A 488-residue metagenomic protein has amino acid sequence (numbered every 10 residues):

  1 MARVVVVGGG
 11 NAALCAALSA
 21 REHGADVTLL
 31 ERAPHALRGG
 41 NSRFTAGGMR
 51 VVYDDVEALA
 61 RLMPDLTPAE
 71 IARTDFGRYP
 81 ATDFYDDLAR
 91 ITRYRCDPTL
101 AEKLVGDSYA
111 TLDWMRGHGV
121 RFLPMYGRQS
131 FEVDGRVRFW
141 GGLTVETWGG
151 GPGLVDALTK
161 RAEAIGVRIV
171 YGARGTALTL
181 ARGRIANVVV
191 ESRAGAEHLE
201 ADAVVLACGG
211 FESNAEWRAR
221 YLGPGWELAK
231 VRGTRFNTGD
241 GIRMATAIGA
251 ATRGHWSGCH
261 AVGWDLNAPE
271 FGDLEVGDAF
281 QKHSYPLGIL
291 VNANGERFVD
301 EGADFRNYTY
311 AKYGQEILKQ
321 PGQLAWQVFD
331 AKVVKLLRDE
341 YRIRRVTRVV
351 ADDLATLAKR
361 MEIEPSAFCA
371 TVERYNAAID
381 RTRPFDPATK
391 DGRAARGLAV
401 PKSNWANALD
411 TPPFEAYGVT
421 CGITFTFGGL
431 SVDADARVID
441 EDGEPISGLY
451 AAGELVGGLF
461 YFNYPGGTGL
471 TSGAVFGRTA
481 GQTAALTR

Functional and structural regions predicted by a protein language model:
M1-A12, T28: Beta1/beta-strand and adjacent pyrophosphate-binding region of the FAD-binding site in flavoprotein oxidoreductases
E22-T45: Glycine-rich FAD pyrophosphate-binding loop
R38, R93, D97-G195, N214-W217 (+3 more regions): Conserved redox-cofactor binding core of oxidoreductases
R43-Y79: N-terminal glycine-rich dinucleotide-binding loop that anchors FAD/FMN and/or NAD(P) in oxidoreductases
A72-F84, L88-T111, G119, G127 (+2 more regions): N-terminal leader/propeptide and maturation segments of large enzyme subunits in energy/redox metabolism and hydrolases
A177, A367-N463: A glycine-rich dinucleotide-binding beta-alpha-beta segment and adjacent secondary-structure elements that constitute
S192-A268, L470, F476-T479, T483: Glycine-rich loop(s) and the adjacent beta-strand/alpha-helix scaffold that form part
I242-A367: An anion/pyrophosphate-binding glycine-rich loop and adjacent beta-alpha core in soluble alpha-beta enzymes
